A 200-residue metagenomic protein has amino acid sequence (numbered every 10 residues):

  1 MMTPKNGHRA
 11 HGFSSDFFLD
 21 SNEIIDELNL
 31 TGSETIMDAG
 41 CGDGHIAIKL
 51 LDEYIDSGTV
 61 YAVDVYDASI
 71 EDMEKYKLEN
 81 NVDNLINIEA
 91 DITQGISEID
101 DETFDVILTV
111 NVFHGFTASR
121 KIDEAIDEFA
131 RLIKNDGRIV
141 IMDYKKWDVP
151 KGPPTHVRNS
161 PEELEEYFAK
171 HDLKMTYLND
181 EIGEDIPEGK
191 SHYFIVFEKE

Functional and structural regions predicted by a protein language model:
M1-L19: Class I SAM-dependent methyltransferase Rossmann-like catalytic core, especially the SAM/SAH-binding loop
D16-E34, K49: Conserved alpha-helix/loop element of class I SAM-dependent methyltransferases that forms part of the SAM/SAH-binding
M37, D43-G95: Class I SAM-dependent methyltransferase SAM/SAH-binding core
S97-I107: A short acidic, Gly/Pro-enriched loop at the edge of an enzyme's catalytic core that lines a small-molecule cofactor
D105-R120: A short SAM/SAH-binding and catalytic strip from SAM-dependent methyltransferases
D123-N135: A short glycine-rich, Lys/Arg-flanked "PGG" loop and its adjoining helix->strand segment in the class I
D136-D143: Conserved beta-strand signature within the Rossmann-like core of class I S-adenosyl-L-methionine
G183-E200: Core SAM-dependent methyltransferase catalytic element
